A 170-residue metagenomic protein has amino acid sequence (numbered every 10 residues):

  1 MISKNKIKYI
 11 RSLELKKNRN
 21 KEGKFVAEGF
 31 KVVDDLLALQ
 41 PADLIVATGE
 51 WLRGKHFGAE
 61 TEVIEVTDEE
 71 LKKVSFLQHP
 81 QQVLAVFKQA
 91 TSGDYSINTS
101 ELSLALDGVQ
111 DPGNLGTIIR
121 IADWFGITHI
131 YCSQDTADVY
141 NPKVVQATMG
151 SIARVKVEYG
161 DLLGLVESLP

Functional and structural regions predicted by a protein language model:
M1-R53, T136-A137: Boundary-proximal intrinsically disordered activation/regulatory segments immediately upstream of a helical core
K21-K24, P41-L44, E62, T128-I130 (+1 more regions): Short active-site oxyanion
F30, G49, D68, F87-Q89 (+2 more regions): Fold-independent oxyanion-binding glycine-rich loops and adjacent beta-strand/coil segments at enzyme active sites
A38, S96-P170: RNA substrate-binding interface of SAM-dependent RNA methyltransferases
E50-G58, V63-T99, P142-P170: S-adenosyl-L-methionine/SAH cofactor-binding core of RNA-modifying enzymes
